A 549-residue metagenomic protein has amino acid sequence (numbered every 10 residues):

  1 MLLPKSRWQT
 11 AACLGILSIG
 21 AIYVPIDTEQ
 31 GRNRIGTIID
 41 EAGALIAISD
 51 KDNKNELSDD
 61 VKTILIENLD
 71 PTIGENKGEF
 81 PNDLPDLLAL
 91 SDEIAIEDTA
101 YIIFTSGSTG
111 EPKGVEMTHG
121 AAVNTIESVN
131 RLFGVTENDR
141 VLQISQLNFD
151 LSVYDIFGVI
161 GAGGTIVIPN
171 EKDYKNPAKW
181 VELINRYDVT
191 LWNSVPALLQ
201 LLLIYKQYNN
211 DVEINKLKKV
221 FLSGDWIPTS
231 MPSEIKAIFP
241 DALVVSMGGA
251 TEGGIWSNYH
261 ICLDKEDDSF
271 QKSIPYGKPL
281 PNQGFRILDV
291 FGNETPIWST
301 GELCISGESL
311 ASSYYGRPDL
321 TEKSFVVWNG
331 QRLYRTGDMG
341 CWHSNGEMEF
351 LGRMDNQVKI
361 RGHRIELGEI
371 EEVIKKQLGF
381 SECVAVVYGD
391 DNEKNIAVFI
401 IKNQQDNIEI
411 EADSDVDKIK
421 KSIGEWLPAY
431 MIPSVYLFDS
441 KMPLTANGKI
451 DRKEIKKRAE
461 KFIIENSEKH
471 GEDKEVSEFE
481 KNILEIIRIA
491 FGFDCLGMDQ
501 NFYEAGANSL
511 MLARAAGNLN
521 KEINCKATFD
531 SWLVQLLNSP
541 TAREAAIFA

Functional and structural regions predicted by a protein language model:
L3-S6, D27, T99, V135 (+6 more regions): Conserved AMP-binding
P4-R7, A21-D40, K51-N53, G164-Y187 (+5 more regions): ATP-dependent adenylate-forming carboxylate-activation enzymes
S6-L17, I365-E369, K481, E485 (+2 more regions): Phosphopantetheine-attachment site and its flanking helix in carrier
L45-D92, A122, A237, L243-S246 (+6 more regions): AMP-dependent adenylate-forming
N82-F104, E111, V135-V141, L147 (+1 more regions): Conserved pre-ATP/AMP-binding loop-to-beta segment of ANL
K113-L142, D150-T190: Conserved AMP-binding/adenylation subdomain of ANL enzymes
G161-G164, V189-N193, L203-P275, G284 (+1 more regions): Gly/Ser/Thr-rich phosphate-binding loop
L243, Q377-F380, D413, C495 (+1 more regions): Phosphopantetheinylated carrier protein domains
